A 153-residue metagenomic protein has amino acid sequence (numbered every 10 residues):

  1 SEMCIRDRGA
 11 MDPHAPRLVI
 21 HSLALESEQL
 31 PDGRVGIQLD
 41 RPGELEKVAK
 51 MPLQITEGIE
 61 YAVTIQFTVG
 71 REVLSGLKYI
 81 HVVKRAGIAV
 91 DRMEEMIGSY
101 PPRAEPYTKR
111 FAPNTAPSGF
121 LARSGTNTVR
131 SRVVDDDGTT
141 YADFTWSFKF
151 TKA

Functional and structural regions predicted by a protein language model:
S1-I5: Short, small-residue-biased leader/transition segments that mark boundaries at the very start of proteins
R6-E60: N-terminal edge beta-strand
H21-L23, S75-A89: Extended low-complexity, serine/threonine- and proline-enriched intrinsically disordered segments
A62-T68: Short edge beta-strand/loop segments characteristic of extracellular beta-sandwich folds
V90-A122: A beta-strand/beta-hairpin structural motif
L121-G138, A142-S147: Internal, hydrophobic beta-strand segments that form the core of beta-sheet-rich folds
S147-A153: Short beta-strand edge segments in extracellular beta-sheet folds
